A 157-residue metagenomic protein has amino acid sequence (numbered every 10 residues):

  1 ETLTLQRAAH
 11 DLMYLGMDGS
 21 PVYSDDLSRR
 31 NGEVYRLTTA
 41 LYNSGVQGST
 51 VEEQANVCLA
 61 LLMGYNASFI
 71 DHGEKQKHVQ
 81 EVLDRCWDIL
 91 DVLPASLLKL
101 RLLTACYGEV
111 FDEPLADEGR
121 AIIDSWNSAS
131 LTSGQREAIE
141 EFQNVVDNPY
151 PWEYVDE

Functional and structural regions predicted by a protein language model:
E1, T38-L41: Domain-start "cap" segments at the beginnings of catalytic or binding domains
E1-S24, Q47-I70, P94-V110, E137-W152: Amphipathic alpha-helical repeat scaffolds of TPR domains
T2-A9, E33, C86, G119: Generic hydrophobic, helix-prone segments enriched in Leu/Val/Ile
Y23-T39, D71-D84, E113-R120: Helix-turn-helix repeat elements of alpha-solenoid scaffolds
N31, Q47-Q54, Q76-V79, V92-S96 (+1 more regions): Inter-repeat boundary and helix-capping residues of tandem alpha-helical solenoids
L41-S49, W87-P94, I123-T132: Solenoid-like repeat scaffolds
Q54, V79, L83-C86, L90 (+2 more regions): A generic structural signal for ordered secondary structure
A121-E157: Terminal, low-structured helical/coil segments at or just beyond the last alpha-helical repeat
